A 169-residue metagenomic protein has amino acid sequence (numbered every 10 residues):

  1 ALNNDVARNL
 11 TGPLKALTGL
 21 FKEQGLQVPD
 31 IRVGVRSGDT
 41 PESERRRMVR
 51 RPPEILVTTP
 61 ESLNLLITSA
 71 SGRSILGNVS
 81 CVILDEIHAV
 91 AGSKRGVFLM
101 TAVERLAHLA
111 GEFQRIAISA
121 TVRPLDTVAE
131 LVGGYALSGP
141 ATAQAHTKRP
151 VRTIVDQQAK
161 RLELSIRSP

Functional and structural regions predicted by a protein language model:
A1, V35, R115-A117: Structural beta-sheet core signal
A1-L14, E61-S62, A120-L125: Conserved Walker A/P-loop ATP-binding site and its immediately adjacent core in helicase/helicase-like ATPase domains
A1-V6, K22, H108-E112: Conserved SF1/SF2 helicase motif Ia
L17-D39, G139-A141, R149-V155: Conserved RecA-like helicase motor-core motifs
V28-D30, D39-V57: Conserved motor-coupling elements within RecA-like helicase/translocase cores
G38-S43, S62-L65, V122-P124: Short acidic loop-to-helix transition motifs that present clustered carboxylates
P53-L56, P60-R115: SF2 helicase catalytic motif II
E104, Q114-P169: Conserved interdomain linker/interface between the two RecA-like ATPase lobes of SF2 helicase motors
